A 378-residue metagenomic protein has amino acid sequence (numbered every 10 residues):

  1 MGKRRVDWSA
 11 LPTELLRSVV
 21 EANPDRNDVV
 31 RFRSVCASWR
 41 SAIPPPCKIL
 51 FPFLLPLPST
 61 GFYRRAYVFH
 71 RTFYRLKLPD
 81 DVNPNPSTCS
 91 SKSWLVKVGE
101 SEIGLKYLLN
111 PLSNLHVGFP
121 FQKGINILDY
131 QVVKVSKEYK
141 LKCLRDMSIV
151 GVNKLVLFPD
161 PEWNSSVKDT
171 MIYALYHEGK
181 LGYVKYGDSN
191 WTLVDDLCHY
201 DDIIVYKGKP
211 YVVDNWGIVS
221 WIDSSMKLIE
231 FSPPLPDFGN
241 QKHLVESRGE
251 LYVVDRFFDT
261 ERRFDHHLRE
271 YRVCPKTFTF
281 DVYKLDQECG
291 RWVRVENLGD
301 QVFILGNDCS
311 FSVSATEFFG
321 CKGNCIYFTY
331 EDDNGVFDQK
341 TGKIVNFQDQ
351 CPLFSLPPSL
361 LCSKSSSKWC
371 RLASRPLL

Functional and structural regions predicted by a protein language model:
M1-F231, G239-Q241, G249-E250, R256-L378: N-terminal entry/capping and adjacent linker segments that precede and initiate structured domains
L244: Catalytic core of tubulin tyrosine ligase-like
